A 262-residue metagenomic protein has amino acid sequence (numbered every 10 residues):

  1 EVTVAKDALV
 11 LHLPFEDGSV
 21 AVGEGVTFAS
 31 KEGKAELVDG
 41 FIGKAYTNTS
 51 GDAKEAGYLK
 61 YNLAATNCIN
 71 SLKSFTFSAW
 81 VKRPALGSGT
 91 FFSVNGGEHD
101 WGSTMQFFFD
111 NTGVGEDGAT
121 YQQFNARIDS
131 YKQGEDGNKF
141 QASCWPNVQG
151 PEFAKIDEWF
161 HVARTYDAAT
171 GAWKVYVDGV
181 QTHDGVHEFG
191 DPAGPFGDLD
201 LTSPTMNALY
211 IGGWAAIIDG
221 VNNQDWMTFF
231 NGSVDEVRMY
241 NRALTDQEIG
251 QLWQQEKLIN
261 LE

Functional and structural regions predicted by a protein language model:
E1-V26, I42-G250, Q254-E262: Extracellular glycan-associated modules
G25-K34: Short Gly/aromatic-enriched secondary-structure transition segments
K34-E36, G40: Short, surface-exposed terminal/edge motifs of secreted or surface/virion proteins that either
